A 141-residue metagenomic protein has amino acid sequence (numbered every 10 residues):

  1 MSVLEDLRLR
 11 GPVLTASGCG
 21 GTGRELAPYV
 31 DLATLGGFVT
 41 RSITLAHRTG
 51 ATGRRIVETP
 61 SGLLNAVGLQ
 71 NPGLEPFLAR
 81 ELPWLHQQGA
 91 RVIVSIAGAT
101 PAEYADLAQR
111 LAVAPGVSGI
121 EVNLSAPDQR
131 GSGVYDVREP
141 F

Functional and structural regions predicted by a protein language model:
M1-F141: Flavin-dependent oxidoreductase catalytic cores
